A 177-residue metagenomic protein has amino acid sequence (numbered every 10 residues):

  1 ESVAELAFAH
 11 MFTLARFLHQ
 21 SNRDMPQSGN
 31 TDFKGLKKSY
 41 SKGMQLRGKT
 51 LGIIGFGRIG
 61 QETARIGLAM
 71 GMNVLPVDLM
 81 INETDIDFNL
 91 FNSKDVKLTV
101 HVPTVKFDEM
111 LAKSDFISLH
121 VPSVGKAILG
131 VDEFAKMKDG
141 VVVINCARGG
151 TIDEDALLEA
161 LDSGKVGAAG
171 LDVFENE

Functional and structural regions predicted by a protein language model:
E1-T50: Phosphate-binding beta-alpha-beta segment of Rossmann-like dinucleotide-binding domains, i.e., the NAD(P)
G43-R47, L68, A135: Short, flexible hinge/linker loops that cap or flank conserved catalytic cores
T50, A69-N73: Residues at the starts of beta-strands that form the adenosine-phosphate
F56-G57: Glycine-rich Rossmann-fold phosphate-binding loop(s) that bind the pyrophosphate of adenine dinucleotide cofactors
G60-Q61: N-terminal Rossmann-fold NAD(P) dinucleotide-binding loop
A64, L68, L161-D162: Gly/Ala-rich phosphate-binding loop of Rossmann-like dinucleotide-binding domains, activating on the conserved
L75, L79-E177: Rossmann-like adenosine-cofactor binding region
